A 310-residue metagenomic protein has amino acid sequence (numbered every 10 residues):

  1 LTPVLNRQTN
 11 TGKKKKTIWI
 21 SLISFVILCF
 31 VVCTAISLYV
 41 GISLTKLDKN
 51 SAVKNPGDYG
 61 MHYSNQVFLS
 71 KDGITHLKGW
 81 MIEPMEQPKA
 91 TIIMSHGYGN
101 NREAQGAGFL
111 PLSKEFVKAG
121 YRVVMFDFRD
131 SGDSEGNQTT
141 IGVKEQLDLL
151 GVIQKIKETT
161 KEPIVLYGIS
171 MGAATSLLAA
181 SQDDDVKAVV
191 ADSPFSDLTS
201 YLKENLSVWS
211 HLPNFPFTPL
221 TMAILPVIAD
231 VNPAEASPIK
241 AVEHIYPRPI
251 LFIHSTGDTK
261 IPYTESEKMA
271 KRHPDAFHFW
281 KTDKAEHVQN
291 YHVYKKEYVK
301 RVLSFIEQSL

Functional and structural regions predicted by a protein language model:
I18-K71, K78-I82: An N-terminal hydrophobic leader/cap segment in hydrolases
G99-K114, F128: The serine-hydrolase catalytic nucleophile loop
S113-E135: Conserved alpha/beta-hydrolase
Q138-T159: Alpha/beta-hydrolase active-site loop
A179-V231: Hydrolase active-site cap/lid region
P238, P262-K271: Short alpha-helix in the alpha/beta-hydrolase fold that links the catalytic acid
I245-Y246, L251-H254, D258: Short beta-strand/loop motif that positions the catalytic acidic residue of the alpha/beta-hydrolase fold
A285, V293-L310: Catalytic active-site module of serine/aspartate enzymes centered on a nucleophile-bearing elbow/loop
